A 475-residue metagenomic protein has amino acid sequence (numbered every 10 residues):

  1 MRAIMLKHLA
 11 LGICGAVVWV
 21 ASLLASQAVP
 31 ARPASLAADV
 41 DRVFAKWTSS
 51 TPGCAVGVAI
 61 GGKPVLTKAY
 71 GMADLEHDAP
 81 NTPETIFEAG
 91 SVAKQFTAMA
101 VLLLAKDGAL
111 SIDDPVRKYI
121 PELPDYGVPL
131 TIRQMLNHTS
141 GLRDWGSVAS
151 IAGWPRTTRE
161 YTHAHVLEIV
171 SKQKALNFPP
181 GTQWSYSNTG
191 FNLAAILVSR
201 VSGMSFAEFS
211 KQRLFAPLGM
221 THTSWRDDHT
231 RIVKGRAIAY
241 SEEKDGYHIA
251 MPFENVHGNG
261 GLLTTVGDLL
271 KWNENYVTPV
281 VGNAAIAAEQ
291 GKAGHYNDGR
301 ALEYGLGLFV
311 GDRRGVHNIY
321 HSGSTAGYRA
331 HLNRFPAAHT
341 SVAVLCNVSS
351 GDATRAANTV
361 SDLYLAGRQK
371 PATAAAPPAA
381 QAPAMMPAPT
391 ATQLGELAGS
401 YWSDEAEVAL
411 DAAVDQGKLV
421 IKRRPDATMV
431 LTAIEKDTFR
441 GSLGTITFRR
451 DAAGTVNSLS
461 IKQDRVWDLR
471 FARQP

Functional and structural regions predicted by a protein language model:
M1-K7: N-terminal secretory signal peptides that target proteins for export/translocation
A3, A28-K68, S199-Q212, A216 (+2 more regions): Catalytic loop of the DD-peptidase/beta-lactamase superfamily, centered on the K-T-G motif and neighboring
L11-A25: Bacterial N-terminal signal peptides
V43, A100, T131, H165-V166 (+4 more regions): Hydrophobic alpha-helical segments typical of transmembrane helices and their membrane-interface/capping positions
G53-G57, P115, Q183, S224: Residues at or immediately flanking beta-strands
K63, M72-N188, A195, S202-M204 (+1 more regions): Active-site-proximal loop and beta-strand segments within enzyme catalytic domains
T131, G190, T265-D268: An acidic site on a long C-lobe helix of protein kinase domains
A216-H222: Long, well-ordered core segments of solenoidal/helical folds
